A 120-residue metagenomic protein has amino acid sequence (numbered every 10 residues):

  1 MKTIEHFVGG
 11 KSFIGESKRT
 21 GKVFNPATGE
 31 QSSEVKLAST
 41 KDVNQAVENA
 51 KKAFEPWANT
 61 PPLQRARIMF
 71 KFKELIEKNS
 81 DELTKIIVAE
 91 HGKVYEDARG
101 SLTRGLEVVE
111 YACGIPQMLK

Functional and structural regions predicted by a protein language model:
M1-E34, R67: Terminal low-complexity tails and localization/encapsulation signals of metabolic enzymes
S32-L119: Glycine-rich loop-to-alpha-helix module at the N-terminal edge of alpha/beta enzyme cores
